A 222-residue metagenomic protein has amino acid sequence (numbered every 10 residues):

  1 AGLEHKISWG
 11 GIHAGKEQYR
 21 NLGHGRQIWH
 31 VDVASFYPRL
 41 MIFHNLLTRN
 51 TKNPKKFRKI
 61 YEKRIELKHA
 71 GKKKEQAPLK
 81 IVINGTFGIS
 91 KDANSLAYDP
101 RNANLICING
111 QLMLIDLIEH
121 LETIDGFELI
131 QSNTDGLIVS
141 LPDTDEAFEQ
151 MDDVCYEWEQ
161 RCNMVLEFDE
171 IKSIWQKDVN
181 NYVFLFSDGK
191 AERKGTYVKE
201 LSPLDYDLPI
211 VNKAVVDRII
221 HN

Functional and structural regions predicted by a protein language model:
E4-I124, S140: Helical catalytic core of nucleic-acid polymerases
I124-D125, C162: Helix C-cap/helix->beta junction micro-motif
E128-N133: Short beta-strand
D135-V139: Short cationic amphipathic helices and targeting signals
S140-N222: C-terminal polymerase-core module
